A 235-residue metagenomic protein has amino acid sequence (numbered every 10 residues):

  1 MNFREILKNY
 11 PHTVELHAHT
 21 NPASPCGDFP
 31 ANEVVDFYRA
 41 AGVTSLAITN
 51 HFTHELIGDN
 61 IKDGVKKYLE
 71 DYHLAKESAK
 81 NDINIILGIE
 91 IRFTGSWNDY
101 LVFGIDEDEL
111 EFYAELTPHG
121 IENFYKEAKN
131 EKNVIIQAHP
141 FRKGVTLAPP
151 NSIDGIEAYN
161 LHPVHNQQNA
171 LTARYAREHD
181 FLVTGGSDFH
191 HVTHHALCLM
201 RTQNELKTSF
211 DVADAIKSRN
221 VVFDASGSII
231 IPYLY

Functional and structural regions predicted by a protein language model:
M1-L16, T20, S24, A31-D36 (+2 more regions): Charged catalytic cores and adjacent phosphate/nucleic-acid-binding surfaces used for phosphate/nucleic-acid chemistry
M1-T94, H191-T193: An N-terminally biased module of ancient metal coordination in phosphate/nucleic-acid-related enzymes
I6-K8, T13, R39, A75-A79 (+2 more regions): Surface-exposed amphipathic alpha-helices with a cationic face
D28, I135-P140: Short gly/ser/thr-rich secondary-structure transition/capping motifs
A47-I48, I136-Q137, E157: Conserved beta-strand positions in the central sheet of alpha/beta enzyme cores
I57, G64-E70, A114-F124, N166-R174: Active-site-adjacent beta->alpha loops and helix N-cap segments on the catalytic face of soluble alpha/beta enzymes
N98-K132: Binuclear metal-dependent hydrolase catalytic cores centered on His/Asp/Glu-rich metal-binding motifs
